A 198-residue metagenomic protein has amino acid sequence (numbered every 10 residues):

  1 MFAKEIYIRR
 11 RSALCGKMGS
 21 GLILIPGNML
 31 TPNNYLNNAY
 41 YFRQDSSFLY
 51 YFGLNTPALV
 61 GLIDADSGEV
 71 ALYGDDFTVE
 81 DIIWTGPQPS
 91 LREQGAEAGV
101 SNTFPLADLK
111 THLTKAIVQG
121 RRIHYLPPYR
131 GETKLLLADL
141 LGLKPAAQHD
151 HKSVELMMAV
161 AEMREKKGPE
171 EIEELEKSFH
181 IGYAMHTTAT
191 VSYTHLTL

Functional and structural regions predicted by a protein language model:
M1-M185: A composition/biophysics-driven feature that prefers long, compositionally simple stretches
A184-Y193: N-terminal glycine-rich flavin-associated loop
T194-L198: Conserved small/polar residues in nucleotide/adenosyl-binding loops
